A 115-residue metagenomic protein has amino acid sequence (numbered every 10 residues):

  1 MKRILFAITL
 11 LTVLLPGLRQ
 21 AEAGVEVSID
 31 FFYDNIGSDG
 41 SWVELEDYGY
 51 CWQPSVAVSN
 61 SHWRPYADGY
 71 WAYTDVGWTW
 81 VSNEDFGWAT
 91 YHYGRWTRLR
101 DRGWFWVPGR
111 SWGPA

Functional and structural regions predicted by a protein language model:
M1-G24: Classical secretory targeting signals
G24-A115: Low-complexity segments
